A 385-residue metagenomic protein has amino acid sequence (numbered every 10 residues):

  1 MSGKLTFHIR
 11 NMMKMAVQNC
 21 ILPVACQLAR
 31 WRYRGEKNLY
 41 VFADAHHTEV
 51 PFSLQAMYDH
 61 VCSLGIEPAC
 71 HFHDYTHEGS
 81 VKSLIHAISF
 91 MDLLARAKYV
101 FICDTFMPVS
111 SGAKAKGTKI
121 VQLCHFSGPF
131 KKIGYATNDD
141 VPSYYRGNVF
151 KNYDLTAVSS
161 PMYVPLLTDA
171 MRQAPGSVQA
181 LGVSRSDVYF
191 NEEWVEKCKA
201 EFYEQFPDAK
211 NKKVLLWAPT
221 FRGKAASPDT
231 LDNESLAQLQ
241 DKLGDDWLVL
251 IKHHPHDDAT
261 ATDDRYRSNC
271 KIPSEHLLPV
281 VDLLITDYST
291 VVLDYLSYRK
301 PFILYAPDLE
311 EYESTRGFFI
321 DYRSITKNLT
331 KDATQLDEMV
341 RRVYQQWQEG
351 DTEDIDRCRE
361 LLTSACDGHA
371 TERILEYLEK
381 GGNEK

Functional and structural regions predicted by a protein language model:
S2-A95, Y99: N-terminal pre-catalytic "stem/leader" segment of glycosyltransferase-like enzymes
V50-D59, A170, V178-D263, D332 (+2 more regions): Conserved catalytic-core segment of nucleotide-activated headgroup transferases in glycan assembly
A95-R96, N152, P279-V280: Alpha-helix C-terminal capping/helix-to-coil transition sites in glycosyltransferase folds
V100-F101, Y153-S160, L250, L284-I285: A short beta-strand/loop micro-motif in the catalytic core of glycosyltransferases that engages the nucleotide-sugar
V100-M107, S111-C124, I272-T315: A donor-sugar binding/catalytic signature common to diverse glycosyltransferases and related nucleotide-sugar
A113-E193: Active-site-proximal region of nucleotide-activated glycan assembly enzymes, centered on histidine/acidic-rich loops
T262-D263, T290-L362: Catalytic binding pocket for nucleotide-activated donors in carbohydrate/polymer assembly enzymes
C366-K385: C-terminal alpha-helical cap of glycosyltransferases
